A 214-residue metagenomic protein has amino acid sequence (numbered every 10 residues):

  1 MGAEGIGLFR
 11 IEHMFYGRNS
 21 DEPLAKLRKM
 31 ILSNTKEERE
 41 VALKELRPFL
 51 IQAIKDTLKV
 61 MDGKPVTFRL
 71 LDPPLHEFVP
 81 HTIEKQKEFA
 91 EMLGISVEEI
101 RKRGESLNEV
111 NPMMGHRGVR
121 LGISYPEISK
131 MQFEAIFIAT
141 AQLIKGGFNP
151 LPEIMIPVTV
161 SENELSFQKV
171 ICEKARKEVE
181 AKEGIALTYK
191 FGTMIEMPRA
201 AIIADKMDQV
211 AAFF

Functional and structural regions predicted by a protein language model:
M1-F214: Conserved alpha/beta-domain cores
